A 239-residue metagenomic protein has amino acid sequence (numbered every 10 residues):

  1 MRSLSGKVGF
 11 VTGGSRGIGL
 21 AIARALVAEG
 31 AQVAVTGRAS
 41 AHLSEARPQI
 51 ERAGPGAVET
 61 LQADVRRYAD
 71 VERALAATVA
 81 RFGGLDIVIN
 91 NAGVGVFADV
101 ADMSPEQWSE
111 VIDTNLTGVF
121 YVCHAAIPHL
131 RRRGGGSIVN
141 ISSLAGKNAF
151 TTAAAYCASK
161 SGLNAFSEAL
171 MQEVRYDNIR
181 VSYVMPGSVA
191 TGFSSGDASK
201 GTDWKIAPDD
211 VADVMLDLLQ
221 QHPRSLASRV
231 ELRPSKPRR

Functional and structural regions predicted by a protein language model:
V8, S15-R16: Conserved glycine-rich cofactor-binding loop
E29-E45: Conserved glycine-rich Rossmann-like NAD(P)H-binding loop of the short-chain dehydrogenase/reductase
Q62-A74, P105: The beta1-alpha1 cofactor-binding region of Rossmann-like NAD(H)/NADP(H)-dependent oxidoreductases
D99-V100, Q107-S109: Substrate-binding pocket helix/loop in short-chain dehydrogenase/reductase
C123, S159: Active-site helix of classical SDR
S143: Residue(s) in the substrate-gating loop at a strand-loop-helix junction that position the organic substrate next
Y176-I179, Y183-V184, T191, K200-R239: C-terminal helical subdomain
